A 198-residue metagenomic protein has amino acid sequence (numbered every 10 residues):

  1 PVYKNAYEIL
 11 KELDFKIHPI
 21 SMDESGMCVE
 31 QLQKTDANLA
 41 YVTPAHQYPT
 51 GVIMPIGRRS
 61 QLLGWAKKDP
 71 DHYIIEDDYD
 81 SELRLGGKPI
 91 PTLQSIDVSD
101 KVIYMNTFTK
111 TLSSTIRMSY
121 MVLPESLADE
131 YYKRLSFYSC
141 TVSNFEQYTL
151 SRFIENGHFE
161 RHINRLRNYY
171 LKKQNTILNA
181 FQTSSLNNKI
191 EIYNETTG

Functional and structural regions predicted by a protein language model:
P1-I56, L63: PLP-dependent aminotransferase-like
K16-H18, Y73, K101, K189-E191: Conserved beta-strand segments of alpha/beta enzyme cores
V29-D36, Q47, I53-P70, D80-T111: Active-site pre-lysine segment of PLP-dependent enzymes
N38, H72, R117: Conserved acidic residues
P91-T92, L150, F181: Catalytic cores of nucleotide-enabled group-transfer and carboxylate-activating enzymes in metabolic and assembly-line
V98-N168: Conserved core segment of the aminotransferase class I/II
N168-L178, N188-G198: Conserved glycine-rich beta-strand-loop-beta hairpin in the small C-terminal domain of fold type I
